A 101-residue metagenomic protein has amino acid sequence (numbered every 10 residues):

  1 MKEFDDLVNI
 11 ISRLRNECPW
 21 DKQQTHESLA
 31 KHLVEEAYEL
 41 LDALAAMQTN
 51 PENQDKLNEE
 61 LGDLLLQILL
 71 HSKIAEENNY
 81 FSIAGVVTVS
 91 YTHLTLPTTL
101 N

Functional and structural regions predicted by a protein language model:
M1-K56: Extended low-complexity intrinsically disordered regions
Q24-T25, L66, N101: Short hydrophobic/aromatic residue motifs in ordered secondary structure
L33-L44, Q54-E76, A84-V87: An amphipathic alpha-helical micro-motif enriched in hydrophobic residues with embedded/adjacent acidic residues
E76-E77, L94: N-terminal processing/targeting junctions
Y80: Conserved alpha-helical segments that form or flank metal/cofactor-binding pockets of metalloenzymes
T92-P97, N101: Conserved small/polar residues in nucleotide/adenosyl-binding loops
